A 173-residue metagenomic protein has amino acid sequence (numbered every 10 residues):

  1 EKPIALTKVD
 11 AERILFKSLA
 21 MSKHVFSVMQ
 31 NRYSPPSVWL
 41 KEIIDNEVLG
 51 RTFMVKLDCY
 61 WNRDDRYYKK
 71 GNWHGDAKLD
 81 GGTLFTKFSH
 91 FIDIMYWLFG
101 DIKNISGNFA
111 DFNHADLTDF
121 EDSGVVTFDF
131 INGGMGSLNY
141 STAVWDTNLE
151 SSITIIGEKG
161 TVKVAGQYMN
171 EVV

Functional and structural regions predicted by a protein language model:
E1-R32, E47: Beta-strand-loop-alpha-helix segment that lines the small-molecule cofactor/substrate pocket of alpha/beta enzymes
K8, L15, K41, D93-Y96 (+1 more regions): A cross-family signal for key residues in well-ordered alpha-helices that form functional helical elements
V9, P35, T147: Residues that form or flank phosphate/diphosphate-binding pockets in enzymes that use nucleotide phosphates
E12-F16, L40-I43, Y68-N72, F99 (+3 more regions): Short, glycine/charged-enriched secondary-structure capping and boundary segments
S22-V25, R51, N132-G134: Short, well-ordered coil/turn segments that N-cap beta-strands
N31-L117: Predominantly a Rossmann-like dinucleotide-binding segment in NAD(P)-dependent oxidoreductases
T86, I92-E171: Contiguous beta-strand/loop segments that form the cofactor/metal-binding neighborhood of enzyme cores
